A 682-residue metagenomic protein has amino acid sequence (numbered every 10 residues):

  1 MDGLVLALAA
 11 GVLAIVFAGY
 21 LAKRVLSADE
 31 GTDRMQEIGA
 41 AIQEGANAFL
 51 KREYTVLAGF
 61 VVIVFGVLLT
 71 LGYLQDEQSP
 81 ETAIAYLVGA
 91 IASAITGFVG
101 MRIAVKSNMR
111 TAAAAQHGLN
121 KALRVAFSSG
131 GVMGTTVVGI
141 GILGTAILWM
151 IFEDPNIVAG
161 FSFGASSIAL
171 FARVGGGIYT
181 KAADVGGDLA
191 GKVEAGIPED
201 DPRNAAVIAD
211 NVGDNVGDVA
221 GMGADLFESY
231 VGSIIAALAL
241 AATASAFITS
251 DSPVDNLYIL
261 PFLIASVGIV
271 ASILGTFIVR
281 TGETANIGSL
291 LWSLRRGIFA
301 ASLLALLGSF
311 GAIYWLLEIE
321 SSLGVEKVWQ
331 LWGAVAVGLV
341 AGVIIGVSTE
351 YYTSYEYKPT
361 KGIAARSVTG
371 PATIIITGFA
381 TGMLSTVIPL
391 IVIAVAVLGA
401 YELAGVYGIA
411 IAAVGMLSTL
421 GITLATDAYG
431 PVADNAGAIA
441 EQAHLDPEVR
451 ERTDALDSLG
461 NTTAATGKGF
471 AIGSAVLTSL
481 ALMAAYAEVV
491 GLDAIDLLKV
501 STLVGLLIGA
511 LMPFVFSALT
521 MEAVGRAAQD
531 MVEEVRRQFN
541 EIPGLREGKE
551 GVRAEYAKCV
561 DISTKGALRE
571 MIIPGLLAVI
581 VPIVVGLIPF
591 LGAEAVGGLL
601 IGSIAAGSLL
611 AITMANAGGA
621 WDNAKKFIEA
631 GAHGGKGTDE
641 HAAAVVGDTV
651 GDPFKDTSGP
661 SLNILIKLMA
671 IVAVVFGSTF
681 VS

Functional and structural regions predicted by a protein language model:
M1-S682: Hydrophobic packing and interface segments
